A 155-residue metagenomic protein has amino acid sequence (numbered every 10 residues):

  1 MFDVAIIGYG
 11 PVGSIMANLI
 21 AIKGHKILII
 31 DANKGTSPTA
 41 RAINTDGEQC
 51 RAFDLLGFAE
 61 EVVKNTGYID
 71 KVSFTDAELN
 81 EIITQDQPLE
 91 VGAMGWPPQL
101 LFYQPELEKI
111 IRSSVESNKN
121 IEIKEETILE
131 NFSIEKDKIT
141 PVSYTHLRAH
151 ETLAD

Functional and structural regions predicted by a protein language model:
M1-G10: Beta1/beta-strand and adjacent pyrophosphate-binding region of the FAD-binding site in flavoprotein oxidoreductases
G13: N-terminal Rossmann-fold NAD(P) dinucleotide-binding loop
A21-A40: Glycine-rich FAD pyrophosphate-binding loop
D46-I110, S114: Active-site-adjacent segment of FAD-dependent monooxygenases/related oxidoreductases
I121-E122: Short, conserved active-site loop motifs that form the nucleotide-linked donor/cofactor pocket
E125-K138: A conserved short coil-to-beta-strand element within the FAD-binding core of flavoproteins
T145-T152: Conserved small/polar residues in nucleotide/adenosyl-binding loops
